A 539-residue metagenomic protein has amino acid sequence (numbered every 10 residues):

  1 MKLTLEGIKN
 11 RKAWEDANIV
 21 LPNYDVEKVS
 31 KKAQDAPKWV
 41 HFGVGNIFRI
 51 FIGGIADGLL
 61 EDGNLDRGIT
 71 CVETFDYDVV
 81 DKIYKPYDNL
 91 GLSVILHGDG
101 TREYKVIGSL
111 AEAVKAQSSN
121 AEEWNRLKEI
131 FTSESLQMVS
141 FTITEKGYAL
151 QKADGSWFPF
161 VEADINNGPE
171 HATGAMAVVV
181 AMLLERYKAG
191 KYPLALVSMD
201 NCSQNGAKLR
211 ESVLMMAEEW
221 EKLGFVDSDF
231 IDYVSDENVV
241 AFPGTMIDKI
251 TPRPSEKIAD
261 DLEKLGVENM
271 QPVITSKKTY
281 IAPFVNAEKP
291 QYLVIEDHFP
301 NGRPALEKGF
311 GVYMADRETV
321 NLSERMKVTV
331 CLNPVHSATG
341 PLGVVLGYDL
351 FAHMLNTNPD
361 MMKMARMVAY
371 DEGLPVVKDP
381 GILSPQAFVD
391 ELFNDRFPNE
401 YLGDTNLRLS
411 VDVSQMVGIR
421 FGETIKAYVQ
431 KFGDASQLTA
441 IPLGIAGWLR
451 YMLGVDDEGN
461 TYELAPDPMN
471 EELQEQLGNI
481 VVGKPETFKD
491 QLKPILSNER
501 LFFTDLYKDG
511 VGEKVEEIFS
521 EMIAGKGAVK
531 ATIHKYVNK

Functional and structural regions predicted by a protein language model:
M1-K539: Substrate/ligand-engaging "lid" and interaction regions
